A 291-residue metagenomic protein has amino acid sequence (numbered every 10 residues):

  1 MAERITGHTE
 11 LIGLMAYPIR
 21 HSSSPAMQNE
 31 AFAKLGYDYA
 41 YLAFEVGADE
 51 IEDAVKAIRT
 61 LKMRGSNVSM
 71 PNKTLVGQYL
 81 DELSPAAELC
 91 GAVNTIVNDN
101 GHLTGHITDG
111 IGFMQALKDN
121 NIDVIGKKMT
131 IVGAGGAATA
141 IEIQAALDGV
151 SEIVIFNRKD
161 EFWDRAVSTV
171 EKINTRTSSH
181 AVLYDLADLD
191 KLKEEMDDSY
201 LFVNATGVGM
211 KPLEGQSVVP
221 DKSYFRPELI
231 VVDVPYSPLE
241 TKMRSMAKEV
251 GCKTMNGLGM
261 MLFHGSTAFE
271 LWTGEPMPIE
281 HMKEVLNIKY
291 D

Functional and structural regions predicted by a protein language model:
R4-N120: Phosphate/diphosphate ligand-binding glycine-rich loop within oxidoreductases
P18, R158-F162, S237: Residues in the short beta-alpha loop(s) of Rossmann-like NAD(P)-binding domains
M70, G207-V208, L258-G259: Short secondary-structure boundary segments
D99, I122-K128, F225-P227: Short helix-loop-beta connector
I125-K193, D197: Glycine-rich phosphate/diphosphate-binding loop of Rossmann-like nucleotide-binding domains
S179-T254: Rossmann-like adenosine-cofactor binding region
E228-I230, V234-D291: Adenosine-phosphate binding glycine-rich loop
